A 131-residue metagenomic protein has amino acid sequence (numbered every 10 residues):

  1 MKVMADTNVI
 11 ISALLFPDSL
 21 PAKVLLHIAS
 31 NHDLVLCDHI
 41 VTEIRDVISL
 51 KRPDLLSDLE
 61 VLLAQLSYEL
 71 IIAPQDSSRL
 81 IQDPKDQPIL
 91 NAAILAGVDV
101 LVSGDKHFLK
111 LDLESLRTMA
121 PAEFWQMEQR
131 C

Functional and structural regions predicted by a protein language model:
M1-V3: Residues that mark the start of a beta-strand
A5, L15, L20-S49: PIN/NYN-family metal-dependent endoribonuclease catalytic core
I11-A13, S49, D76-Q82: Short, flexible loop segments at the rims of nucleotide/cofactor-binding pockets, characterized by
C37-H39, L56-L59: Glycine/small-residue-rich phosphate/adenosyl-binding loop
D38, G104-K106: Short secondary-structure boundary segments
D58-L80: Acidic catalytic patch
R79, K106-C131: Acidic, PIN/NYN-like endoribonuclease modules and their adjacent C-terminal/linker elements
P84-L101: Acidic, metal-associated active-site segment
